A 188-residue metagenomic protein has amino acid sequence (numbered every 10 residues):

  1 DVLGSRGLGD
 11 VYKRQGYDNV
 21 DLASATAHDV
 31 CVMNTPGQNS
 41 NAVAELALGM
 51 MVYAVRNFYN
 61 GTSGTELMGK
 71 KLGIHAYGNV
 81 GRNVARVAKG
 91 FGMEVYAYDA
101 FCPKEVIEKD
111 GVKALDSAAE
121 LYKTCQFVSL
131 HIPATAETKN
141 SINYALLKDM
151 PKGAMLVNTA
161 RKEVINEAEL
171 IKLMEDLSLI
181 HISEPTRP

Functional and structural regions predicted by a protein language model:
D1-Y12, I180-P188: Single conserved hydrophobic/aromatic residue that forms the stacking wall/gate of nucleotide- or nucleobase-binding
S5-Y59, G64, L156: Phosphate/diphosphate ligand-binding glycine-rich loop within oxidoreductases
R6, H28-V30, M93, K152-A154 (+1 more regions): A short helix->loop->beta-strand "cap" motif at the edges of active sites that frequently abuts
R14, A76-G78, A160: Conserved S-adenosyl-L-methionine
A25-A27, G90, K123, E175-D176: Residues at the C-terminal ends
A54-G90, D110: Glycine-rich NAD(P)-binding loop of Rossmann-like domains
Y96: Conserved beta-strand positions in the Rossmann-like core of class I SAM-dependent methyltransferases
C102-E184: Rossmann-like adenosine-cofactor binding region
